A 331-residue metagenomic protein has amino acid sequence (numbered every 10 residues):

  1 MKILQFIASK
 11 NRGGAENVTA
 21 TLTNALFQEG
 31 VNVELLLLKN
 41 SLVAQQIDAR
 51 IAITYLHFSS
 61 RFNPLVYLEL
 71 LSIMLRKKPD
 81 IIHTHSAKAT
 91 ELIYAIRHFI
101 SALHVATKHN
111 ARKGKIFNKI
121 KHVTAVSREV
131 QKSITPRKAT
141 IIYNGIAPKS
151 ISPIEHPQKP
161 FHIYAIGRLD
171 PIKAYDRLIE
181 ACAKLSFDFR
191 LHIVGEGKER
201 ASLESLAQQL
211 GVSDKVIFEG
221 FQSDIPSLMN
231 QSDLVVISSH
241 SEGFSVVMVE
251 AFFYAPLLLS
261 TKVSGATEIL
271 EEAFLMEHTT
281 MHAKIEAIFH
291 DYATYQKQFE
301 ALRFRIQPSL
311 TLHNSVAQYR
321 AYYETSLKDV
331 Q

Functional and structural regions predicted by a protein language model:
Q5-V66, I73: N-terminal strand-loop element at the rim of the active site of nucleotide-sugar-dependent glycosyltransferases
G13-T21, F161, A165-F187, K198-E204: A conserved mid-protein helix/loop that constitutes part of the nucleotide-sugar donor-binding site
L36-L37, L257-S260: Short hydrophobic beta-strand element within catalytic cores of glycosyltransferases and related nucleotide-activated
F62-L65, P136-R137, I141-F161: Acidic anion/phosphate-binding donor-loop and adjacent secondary structure in glycosyltransferase catalytic cores
N63-V66, T84-E91, K108: Short His-centered aromatic/hydrophobic patch
F221, H240: Aromatic "clamp/platform" in nucleotide-sugar-dependent glycosyltransferases that forms part of the donor/acceptor
T267-A293: Change "using UDP/GDP/dTDP sugars" to "using nucleotide sugars
A293-V330: A charged, aromatic-enriched C-terminal amphipathic alpha-helix characteristic of glycosyltransferases across folds
